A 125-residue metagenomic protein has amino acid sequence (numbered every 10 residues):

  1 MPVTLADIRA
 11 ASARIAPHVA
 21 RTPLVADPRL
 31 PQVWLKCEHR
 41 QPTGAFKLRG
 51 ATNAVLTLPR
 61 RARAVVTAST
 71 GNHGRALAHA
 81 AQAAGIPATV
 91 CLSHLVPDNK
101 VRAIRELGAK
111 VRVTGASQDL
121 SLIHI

Functional and structural regions predicted by a protein language model:
M1-I123: PLP-dependent amino-acid enzyme catalytic core
